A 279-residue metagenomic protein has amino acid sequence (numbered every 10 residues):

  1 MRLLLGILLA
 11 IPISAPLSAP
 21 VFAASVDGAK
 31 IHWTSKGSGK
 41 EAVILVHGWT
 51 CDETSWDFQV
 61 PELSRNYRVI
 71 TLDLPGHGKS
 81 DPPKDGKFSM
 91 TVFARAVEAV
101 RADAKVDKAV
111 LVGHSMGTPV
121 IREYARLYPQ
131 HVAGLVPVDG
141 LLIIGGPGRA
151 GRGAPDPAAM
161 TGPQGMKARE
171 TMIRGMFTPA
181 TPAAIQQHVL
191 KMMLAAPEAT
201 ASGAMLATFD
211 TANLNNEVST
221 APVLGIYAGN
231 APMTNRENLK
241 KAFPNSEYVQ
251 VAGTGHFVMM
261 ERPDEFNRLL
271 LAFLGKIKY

Functional and structural regions predicted by a protein language model:
M1-I44, R65-R68, D107, A195 (+2 more regions): Alpha/beta-hydrolase fold catalytic core
V26-A29, T71-M116, V120, R268: Active-site loop/oxyanion-hole signature of alpha/beta-hydrolase fold enzymes
A29, S35-P82: Conserved HGGG/HGGXW glycine-rich cap/lid loop of the alpha/beta-hydrolase fold
S55-D57, S80-G86, P147-R149, R236-E237: Conserved catalytic-core motifs of eukaryotic protein kinase domains, centered on the activation segment
R122-L127, H131-Q164: Flexible "cap/lid" loop of the alpha/beta hydrolase fold
G140, P155-M160, E170-T181, K191-M192 (+1 more regions): Helix-loop "lid/cap" segments that line or gate small-molecule binding pockets
P182, A195-Q250: Conserved serine/cysteine hydrolase catalytic core
S246-Y279: Catalytic active-site module of serine/aspartate enzymes centered on a nucleophile-bearing elbow/loop
